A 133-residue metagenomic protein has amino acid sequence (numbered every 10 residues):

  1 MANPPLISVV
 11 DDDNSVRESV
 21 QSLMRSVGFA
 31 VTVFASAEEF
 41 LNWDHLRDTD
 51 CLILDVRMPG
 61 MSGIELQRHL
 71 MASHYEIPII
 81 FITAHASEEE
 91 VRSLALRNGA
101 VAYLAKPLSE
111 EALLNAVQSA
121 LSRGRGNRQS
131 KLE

Functional and structural regions predicted by a protein language model:
N14-T32, N98: Two-component/phosphorelay signaling modules centered on CheY-like receiver
A35-S36, S62-L66: Acidic catalytic/metal-coordinating carboxylates
R47-I53: Active-site beta3 strand of CheY-like receiver
M58: Receiver (REC) domain active-site loop signature in two-component systems and cognate sites in sensor histidine kinases
E65, A86-A102: Alpha4 helix (beta4-alpha4-beta5 surface) of REC/receiver domains from two-component response regulators
I82-T83: Hydrophobic/aromatic residues positioned on beta-strands within the core alpha/beta folds
L108-Q118: C-terminal output helix
Q118-E133: The C-terminal output helix
